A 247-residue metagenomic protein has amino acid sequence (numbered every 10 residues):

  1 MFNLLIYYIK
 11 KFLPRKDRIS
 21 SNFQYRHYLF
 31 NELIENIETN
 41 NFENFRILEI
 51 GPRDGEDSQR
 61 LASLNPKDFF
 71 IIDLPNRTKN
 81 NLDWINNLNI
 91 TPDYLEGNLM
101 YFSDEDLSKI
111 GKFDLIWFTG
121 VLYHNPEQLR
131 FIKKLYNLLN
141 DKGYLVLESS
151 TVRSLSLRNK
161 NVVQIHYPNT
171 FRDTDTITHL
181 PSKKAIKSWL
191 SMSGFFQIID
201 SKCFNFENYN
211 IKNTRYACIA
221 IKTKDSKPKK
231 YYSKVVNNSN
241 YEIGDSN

Functional and structural regions predicted by a protein language model:
F23-E43: Conserved alpha-helix/loop element of class I SAM-dependent methyltransferases that forms part of the SAM/SAH-binding
R53: Conserved glycine-rich SAM-binding loop
E56-Y101: Class I SAM-dependent methyltransferase SAM/SAH-binding core
W117: A conserved beta-strand element that flanks and buttresses the S-adenosyl-L-methionine
L129-Y144: A short glycine-rich, Lys/Arg-flanked "PGG" loop and its adjoining helix->strand segment in the class I
V146-N169: Conserved class I S-adenosyl-L-methionine
N169-K184: Acceptor-substrate binding/catalytic loop of class I
F206-N247: Core SAM-dependent methyltransferase catalytic element
